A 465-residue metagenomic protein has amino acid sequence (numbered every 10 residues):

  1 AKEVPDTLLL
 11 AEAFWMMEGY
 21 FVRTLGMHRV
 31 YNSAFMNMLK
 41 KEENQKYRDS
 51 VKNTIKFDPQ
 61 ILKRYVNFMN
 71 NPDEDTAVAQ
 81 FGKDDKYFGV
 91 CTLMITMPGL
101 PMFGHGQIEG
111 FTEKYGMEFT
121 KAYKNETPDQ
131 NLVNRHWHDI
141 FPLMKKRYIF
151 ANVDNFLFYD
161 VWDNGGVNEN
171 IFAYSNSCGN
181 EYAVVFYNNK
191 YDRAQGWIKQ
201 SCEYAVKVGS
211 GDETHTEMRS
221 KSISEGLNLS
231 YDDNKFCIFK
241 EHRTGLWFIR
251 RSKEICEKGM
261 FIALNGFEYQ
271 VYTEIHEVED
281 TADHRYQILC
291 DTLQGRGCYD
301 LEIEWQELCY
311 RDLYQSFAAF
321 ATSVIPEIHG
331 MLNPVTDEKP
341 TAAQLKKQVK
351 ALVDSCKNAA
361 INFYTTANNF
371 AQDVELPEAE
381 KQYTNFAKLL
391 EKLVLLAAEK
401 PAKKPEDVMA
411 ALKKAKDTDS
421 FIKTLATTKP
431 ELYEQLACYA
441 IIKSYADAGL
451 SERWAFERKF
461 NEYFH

Functional and structural regions predicted by a protein language model:
A1-E18: Active-site neighborhood of glycoside hydrolase catalytic domains
E3-P5, R23-Y31, F35-F57, K63 (+5 more regions): Carbohydrate-interacting/catalytic domains
L10-E12, F68, G104: A cross-family glycoside hydrolase active-site/sugar-binding cleft signature
E12-M16, N71, I108: Active-site beta-loop-alpha junctions enriched in small/polar residues
E18, T76-A77, T112: Conserved protein kinase catalytic core
N67, N71-D75: Extended catalytic-interface subdomain
K86-C91: Short, acidic/polar
